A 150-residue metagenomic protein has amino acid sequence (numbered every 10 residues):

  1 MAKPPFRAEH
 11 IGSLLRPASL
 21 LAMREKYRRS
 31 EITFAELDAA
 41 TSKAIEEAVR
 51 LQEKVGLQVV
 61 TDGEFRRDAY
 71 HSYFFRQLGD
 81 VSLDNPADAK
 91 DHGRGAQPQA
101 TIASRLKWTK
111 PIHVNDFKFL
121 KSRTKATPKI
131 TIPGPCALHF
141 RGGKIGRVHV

Functional and structural regions predicted by a protein language model:
M1-R147: Domain-level signal for soluble alpha/beta catalytic cores
V150: Calmodulin-binding IQ motif helices
